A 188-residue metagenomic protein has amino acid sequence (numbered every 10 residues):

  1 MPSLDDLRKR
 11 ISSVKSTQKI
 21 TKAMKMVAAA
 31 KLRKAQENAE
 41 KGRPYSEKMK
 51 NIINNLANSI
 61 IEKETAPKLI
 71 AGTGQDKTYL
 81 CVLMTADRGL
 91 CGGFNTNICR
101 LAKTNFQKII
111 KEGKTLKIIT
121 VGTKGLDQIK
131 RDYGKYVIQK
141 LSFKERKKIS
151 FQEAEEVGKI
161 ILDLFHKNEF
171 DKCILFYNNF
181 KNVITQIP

Functional and structural regions predicted by a protein language model:
P2-P188: Conserved loop-to-helix interface motifs that mediate assembly, gating, or partner/ligand docking in ancient ring
